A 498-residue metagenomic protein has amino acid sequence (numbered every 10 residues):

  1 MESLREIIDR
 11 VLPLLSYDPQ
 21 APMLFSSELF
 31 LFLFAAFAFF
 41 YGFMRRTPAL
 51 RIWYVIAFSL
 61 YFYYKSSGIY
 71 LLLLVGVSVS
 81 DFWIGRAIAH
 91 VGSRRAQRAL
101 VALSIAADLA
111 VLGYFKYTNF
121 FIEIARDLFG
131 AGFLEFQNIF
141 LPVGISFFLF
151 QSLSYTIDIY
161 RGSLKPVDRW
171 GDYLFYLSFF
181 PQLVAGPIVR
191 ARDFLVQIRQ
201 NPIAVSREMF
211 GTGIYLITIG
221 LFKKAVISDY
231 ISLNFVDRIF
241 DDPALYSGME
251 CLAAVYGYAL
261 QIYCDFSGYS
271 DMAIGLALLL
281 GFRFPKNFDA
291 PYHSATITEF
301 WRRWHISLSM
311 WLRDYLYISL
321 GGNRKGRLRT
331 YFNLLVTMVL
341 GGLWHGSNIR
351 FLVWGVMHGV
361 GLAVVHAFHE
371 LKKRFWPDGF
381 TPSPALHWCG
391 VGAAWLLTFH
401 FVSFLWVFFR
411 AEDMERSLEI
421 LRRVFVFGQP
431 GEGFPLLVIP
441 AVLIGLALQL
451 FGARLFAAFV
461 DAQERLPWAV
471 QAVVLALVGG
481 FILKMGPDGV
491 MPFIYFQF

Functional and structural regions predicted by a protein language model:
E2-L446, G452-Q497: Membrane-embedded transmembrane alpha-helical bundles that form the catalytic cores of multi-pass lipid-modifying
